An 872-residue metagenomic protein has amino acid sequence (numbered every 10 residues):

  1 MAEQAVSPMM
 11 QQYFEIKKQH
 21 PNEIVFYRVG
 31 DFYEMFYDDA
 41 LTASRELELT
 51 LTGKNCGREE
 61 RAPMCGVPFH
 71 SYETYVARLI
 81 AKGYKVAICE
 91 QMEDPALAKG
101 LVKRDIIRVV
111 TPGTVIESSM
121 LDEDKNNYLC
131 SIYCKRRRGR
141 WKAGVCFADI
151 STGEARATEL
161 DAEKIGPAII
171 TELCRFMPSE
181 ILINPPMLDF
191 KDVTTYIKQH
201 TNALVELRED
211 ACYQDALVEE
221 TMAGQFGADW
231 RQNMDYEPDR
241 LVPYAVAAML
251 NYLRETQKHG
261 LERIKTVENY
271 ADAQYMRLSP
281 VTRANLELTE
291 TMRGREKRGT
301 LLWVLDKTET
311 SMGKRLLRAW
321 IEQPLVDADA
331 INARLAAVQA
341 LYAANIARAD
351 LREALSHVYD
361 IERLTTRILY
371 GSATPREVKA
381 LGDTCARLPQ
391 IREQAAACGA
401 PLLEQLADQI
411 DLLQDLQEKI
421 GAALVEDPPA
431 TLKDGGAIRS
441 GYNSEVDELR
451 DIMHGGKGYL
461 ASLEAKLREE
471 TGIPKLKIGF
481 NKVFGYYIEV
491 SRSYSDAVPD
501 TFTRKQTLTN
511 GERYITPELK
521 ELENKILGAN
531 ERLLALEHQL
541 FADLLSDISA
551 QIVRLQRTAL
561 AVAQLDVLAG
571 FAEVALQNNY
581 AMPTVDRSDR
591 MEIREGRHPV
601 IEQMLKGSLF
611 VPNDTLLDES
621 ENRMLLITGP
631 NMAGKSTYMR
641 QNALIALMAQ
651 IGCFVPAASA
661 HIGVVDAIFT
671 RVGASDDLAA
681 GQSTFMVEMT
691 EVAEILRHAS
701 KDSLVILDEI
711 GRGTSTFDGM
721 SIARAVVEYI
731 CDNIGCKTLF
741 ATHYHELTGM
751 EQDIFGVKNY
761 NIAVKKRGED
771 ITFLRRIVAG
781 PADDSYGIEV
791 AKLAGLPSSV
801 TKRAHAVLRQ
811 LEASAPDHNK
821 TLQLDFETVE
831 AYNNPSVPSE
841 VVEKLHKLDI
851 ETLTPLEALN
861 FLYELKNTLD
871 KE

Functional and structural regions predicted by a protein language model:
A2-A340, A349, E353-L369, A373-A465 (+2 more regions): Charged catalytic and DNA/RNA-contacting regions of genome-maintenance and nucleic-acid-processing enzymes
V6-M10, F26, Y37, G66-V76 (+32 more regions): Amphipathic alpha-helical transducer elements in NTP-driven molecular machines
Y37-D38, D239, E309-T310, L317-W320 (+6 more regions): ATPase nucleotide-binding head domains, primarily ABC-like/P-loop NTPase cores
P112-L121, G260, A396-L402, A461-I473 (+4 more regions): Active-site phosphate-binding and catalytic loops of NTP-dependent enzymes
L173, P178-M187, D192, E518-Q551 (+3 more regions): Conserved catalytic alpha/beta cores of large enzymes that bind or transform nucleotide phosphates and polynucleotides
Y213-A223, M276-T282, M292, D383-S462 (+5 more regions): Amphipathic heptad-repeat alpha-helical coiled-coil/stalk segments that mediate oligomerization, filament/stalk
Y370, T374, T384-R387, S440-G441 (+2 more regions): Charged, surface-exposed helical/loop "interaction arms" that form contiguous linear patches used for dimerization
P838-E872: C-terminal tails and terminal domains of large nucleic-acid-associated and other macromolecular-machine proteins
